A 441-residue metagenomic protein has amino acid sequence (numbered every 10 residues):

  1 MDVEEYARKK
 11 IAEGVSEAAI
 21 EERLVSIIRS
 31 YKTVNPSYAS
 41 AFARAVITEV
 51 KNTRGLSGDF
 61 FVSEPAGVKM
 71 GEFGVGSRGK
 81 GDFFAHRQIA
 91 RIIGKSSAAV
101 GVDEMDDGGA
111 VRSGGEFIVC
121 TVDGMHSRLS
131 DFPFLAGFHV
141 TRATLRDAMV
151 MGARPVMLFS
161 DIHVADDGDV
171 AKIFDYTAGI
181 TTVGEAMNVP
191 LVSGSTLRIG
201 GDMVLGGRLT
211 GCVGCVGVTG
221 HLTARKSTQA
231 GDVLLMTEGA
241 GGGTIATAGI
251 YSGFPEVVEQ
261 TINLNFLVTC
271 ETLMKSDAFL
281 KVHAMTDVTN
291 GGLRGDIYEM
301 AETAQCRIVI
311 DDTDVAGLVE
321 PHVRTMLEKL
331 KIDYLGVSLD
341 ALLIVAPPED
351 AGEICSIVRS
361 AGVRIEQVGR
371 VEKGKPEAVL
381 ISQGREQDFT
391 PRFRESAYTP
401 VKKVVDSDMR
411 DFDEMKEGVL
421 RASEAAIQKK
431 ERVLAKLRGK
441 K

Functional and structural regions predicted by a protein language model:
D2-P65, V363-K441: Acidic, Ser/Thr/Pro-rich beta/coil linker or hinge segments at domain junctions
T48-E238, K429-G439: Glycine-rich phosphate/pyrophosphate-binding loop regions near the starts of catalytic domains
M105, G336-A341: Short Gly/Ser/Thr- and Asp/Glu-enriched loop/turn motifs at secondary-structure junctions
R208-V218, P348, E377-R385: C-terminal edge-of-domain segments
L222-T272: Short, acidic (Asp/Glu-rich) active-site segment that either coordinates a divalent metal cofactor
I262-S338: Active-site-proximal betaalpha loop/short-helix elements that scaffold phosphoryl/nucleotidyl transfer chemistry
V288, R307-G317, L335-G336, C355-S382: Beta-strand->loop->alpha-helix junctions that form or flank phosphate-binding loops in nucleotide-handling enzymes
V345-G352: Helix N-cap motif at beta-to-alpha junctions
